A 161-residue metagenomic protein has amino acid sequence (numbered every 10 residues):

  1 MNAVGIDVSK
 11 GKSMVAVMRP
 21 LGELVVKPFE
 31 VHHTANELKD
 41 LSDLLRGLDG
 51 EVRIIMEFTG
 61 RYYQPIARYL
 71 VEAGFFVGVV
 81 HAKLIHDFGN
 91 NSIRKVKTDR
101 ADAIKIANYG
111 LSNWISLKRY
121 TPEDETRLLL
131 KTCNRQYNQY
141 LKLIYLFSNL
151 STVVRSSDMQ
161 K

Functional and structural regions predicted by a protein language model:
M1-K161: Phosphate- and other anionic-substrate recognition elements at nucleic-acid/protein interfaces
